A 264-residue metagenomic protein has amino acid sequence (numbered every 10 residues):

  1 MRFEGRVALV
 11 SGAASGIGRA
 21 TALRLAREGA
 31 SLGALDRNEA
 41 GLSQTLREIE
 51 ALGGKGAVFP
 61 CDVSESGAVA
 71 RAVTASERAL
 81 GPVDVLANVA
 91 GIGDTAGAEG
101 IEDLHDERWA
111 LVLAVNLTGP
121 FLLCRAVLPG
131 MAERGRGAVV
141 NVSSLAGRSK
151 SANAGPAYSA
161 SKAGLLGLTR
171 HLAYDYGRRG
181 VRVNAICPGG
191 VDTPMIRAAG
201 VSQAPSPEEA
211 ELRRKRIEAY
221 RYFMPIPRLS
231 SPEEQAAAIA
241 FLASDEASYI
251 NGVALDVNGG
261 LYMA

Functional and structural regions predicted by a protein language model:
F3-G33: Canonical Rossmann dinucleotide-binding motif of NAD(H)/NADP(H)-dependent dehydrogenases/reductases, specifically
G97-I101, H105-A110, Y220: Substrate-binding pocket helix/loop in short-chain dehydrogenase/reductase
A98, A240, N251-A264: Short C-terminal tail/terminal secondary-structure segment of NAD(P)H-dependent dehydrogenase/reductase domains
C124, S161, T169: Active-site helix of classical SDR
P129, Y174-D175, S248: Alpha-helical segment proximal to the catalytic Tyr-Lys
S144: Residue(s) in the substrate-gating loop at a strand-loop-helix junction that position the organic substrate next
G177, R182, I250-G252: Short, small/polar-rich loop/turn modules that mediate ligand/substrate recognition or access, typified
